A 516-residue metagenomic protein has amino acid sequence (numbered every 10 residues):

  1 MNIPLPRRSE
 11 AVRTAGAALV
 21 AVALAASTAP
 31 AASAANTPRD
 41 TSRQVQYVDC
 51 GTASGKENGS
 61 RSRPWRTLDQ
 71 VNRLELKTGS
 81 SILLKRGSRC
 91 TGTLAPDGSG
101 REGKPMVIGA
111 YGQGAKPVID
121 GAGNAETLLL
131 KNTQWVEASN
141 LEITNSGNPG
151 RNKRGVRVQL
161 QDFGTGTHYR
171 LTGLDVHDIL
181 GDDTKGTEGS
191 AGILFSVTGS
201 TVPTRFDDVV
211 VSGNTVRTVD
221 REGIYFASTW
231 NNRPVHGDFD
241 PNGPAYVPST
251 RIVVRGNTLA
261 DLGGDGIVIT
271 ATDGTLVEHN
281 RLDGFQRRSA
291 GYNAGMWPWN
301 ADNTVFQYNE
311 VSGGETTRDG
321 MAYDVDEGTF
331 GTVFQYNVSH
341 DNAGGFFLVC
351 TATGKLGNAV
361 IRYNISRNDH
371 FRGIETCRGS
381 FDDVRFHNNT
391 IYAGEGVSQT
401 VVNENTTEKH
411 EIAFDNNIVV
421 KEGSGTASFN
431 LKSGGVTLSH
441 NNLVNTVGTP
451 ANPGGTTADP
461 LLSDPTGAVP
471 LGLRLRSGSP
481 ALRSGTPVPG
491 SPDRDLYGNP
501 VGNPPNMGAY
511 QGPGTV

Functional and structural regions predicted by a protein language model:
M1-A35: Secretory targeting and sorting signals
C50-K85, R89, T127, Y497 (+2 more regions): Acidic Gly/Asp/Thr-rich repetitive segments characteristic of extracellular carbohydrate-active and adhesion proteins
S54, W65, L83-R86, G92 (+3 more regions): Right-handed parallel beta-helix/beta-spiral solenoid domain characteristic of secreted/periplasmic
G92-D97, V333-S339, T351-G472: Predominantly extracellular beta-rich ligand-binding scaffolds that present long acidic/polar faces for carbohydrate
K104, G109, T127-I179, D207-T218 (+1 more regions): Parallel beta-helix/beta-solenoid
G121-L129, P149-D162, T184-V202, F206 (+8 more regions): Extracellular beta-strand/beta-solenoid scaffold signature
L141, L174, V209, N214 (+10 more regions): Consensus "Asn ladder" position of solenoid repeat domains
P470-G472, S479-V516: Surface beta-loop-beta hairpin patches that serve as ligand-binding interfaces in beta-rich domains
